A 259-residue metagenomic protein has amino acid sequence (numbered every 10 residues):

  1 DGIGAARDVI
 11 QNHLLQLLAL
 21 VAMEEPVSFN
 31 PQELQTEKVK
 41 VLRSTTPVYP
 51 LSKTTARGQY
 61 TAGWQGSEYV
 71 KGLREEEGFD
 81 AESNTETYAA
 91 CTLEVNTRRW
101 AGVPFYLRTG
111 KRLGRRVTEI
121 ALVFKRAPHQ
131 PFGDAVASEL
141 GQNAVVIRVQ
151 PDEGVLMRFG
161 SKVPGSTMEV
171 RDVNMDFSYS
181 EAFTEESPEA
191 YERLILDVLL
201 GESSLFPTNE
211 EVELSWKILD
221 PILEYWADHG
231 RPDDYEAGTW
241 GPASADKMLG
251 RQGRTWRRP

Functional and structural regions predicted by a protein language model:
D1-P259: Secretory/organelle targeting and membrane-embedding segments
